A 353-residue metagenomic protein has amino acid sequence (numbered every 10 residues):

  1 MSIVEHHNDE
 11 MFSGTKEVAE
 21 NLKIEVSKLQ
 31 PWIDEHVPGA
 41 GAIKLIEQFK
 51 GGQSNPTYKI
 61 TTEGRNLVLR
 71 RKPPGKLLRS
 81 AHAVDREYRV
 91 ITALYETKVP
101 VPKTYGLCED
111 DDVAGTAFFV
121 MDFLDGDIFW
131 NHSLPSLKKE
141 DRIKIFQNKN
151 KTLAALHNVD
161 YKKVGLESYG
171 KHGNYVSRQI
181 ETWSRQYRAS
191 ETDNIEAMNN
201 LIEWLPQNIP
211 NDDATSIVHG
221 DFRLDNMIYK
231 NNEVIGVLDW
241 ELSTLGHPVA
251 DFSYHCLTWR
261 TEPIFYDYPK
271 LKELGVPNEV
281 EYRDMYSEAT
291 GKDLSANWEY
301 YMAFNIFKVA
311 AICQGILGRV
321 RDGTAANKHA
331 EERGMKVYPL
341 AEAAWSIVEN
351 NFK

Functional and structural regions predicted by a protein language model:
S2-A40: Juxta-kinase regulatory segment immediately upstream of eukaryotic protein kinase catalytic domains
I43-I217, E233: ATP-binding pocket architecture of kinase catalytic cores
G170-K171, D293-N305: All-alpha amphipathic helical-bundle segments outside canonical DNA-binding/catalytic cores that form hydrophobic
I217-H219, L224: Catalytic-loop of the protein kinase fold
L238-S243: Activation of the activation-loop gatekeeper triad in protein kinase-fold domains
A250-T290, F304-G323: Active-site activation/catalytic loop segments of kinase-like enzymes and analogous catalytic loops in related
L294, A311-K353: Helical subdomain adjoining the active site within ATP-dependent kinase catalytic cores
